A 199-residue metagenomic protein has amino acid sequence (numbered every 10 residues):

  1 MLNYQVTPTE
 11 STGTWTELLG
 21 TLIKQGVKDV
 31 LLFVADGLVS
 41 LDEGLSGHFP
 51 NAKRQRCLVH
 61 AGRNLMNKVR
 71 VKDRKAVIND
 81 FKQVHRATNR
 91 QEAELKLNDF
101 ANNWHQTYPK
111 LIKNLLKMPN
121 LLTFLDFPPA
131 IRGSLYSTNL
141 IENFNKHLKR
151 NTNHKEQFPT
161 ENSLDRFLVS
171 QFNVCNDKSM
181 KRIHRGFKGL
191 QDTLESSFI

Functional and structural regions predicted by a protein language model:
M1-V34, E43, H48-N51, K117 (+1 more regions): RNase H-like nuclease fold core
V6-T7, A76-D80, F124: A short, charged helix-loop
T12-W15, R70, R74, E161: Short, charged, low-complexity patches
I23, V27, S46-P50, M66 (+5 more regions): Hydrophobic/aromatic-lined pockets within catalytic cores
D29, K53, R132-Y136: A generic hydrophobic-helix recognition signal that picks specific residues within alpha-helical hydrophobic
L32-V39, G44-K82: Conserved beta-strand -> loop -> alpha-helix junction used to position metal-binding or nucleic-acid-contacting
Q83-I199: Acidic/histidine-rich catalytic cores and adjacent linkers of DNA breakage/strand-transfer/modification proteins
